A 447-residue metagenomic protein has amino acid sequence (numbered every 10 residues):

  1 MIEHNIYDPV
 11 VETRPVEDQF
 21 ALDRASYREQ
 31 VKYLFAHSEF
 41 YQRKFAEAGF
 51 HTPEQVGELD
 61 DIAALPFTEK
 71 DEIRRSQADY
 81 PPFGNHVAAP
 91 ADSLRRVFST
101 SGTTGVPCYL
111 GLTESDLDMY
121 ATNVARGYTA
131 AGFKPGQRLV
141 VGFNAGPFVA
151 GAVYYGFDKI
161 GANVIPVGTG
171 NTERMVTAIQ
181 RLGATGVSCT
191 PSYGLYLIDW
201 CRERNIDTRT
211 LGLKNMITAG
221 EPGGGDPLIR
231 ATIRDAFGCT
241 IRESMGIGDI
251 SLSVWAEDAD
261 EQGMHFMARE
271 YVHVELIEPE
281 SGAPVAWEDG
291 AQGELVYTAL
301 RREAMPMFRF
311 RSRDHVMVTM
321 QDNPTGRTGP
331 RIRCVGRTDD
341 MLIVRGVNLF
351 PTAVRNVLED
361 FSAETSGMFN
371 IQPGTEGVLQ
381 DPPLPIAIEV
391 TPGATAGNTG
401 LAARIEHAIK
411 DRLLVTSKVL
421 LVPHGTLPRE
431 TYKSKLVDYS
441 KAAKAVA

Functional and structural regions predicted by a protein language model:
M1-S99, G105-T122, T129-A130, P385-A387 (+3 more regions): Nucleotide 5′-phosphate-binding alpha/beta core
L34, T100-T103, L139, V187 (+1 more regions): Conserved S/T- and glycine-rich ATP-binding loop of Class I adenylate-forming
E114-G127, R138-Y196: AMP-binding/adenylate-forming
F133-Q137: Short helix-loop-beta connector
R138, R204-G224: Conserved helix-loop-beta element of the AMP-binding
V187, V296-V415, T431-Y432: AMP-binding/adenylate-forming catalytic core of the ANL superfamily
G223-G225, I229-D322: Conserved AMP-binding/adenylate-forming
